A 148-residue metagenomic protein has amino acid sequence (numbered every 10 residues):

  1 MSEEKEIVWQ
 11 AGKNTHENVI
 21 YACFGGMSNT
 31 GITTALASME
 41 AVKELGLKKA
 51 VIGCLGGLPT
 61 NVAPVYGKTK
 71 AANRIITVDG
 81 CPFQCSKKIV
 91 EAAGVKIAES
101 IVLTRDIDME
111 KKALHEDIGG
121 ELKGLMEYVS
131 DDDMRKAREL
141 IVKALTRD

Functional and structural regions predicted by a protein language model:
M1-D148: Iron-sulfur-associated redox domains of electron-transfer enzymes in respiratory and anaerobic energy metabolism
